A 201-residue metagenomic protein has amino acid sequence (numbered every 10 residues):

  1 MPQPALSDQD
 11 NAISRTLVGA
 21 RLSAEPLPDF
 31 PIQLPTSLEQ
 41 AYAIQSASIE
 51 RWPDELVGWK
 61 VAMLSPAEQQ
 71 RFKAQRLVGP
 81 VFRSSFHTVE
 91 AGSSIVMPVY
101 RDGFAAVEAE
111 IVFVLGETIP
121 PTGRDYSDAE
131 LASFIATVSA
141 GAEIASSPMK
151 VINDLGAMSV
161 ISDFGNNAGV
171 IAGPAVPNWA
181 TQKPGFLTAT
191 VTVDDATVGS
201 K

Functional and structural regions predicted by a protein language model:
P2-K201: Catalytic-core "active-site belt" of small-molecule-metabolizing enzymes, emphasizing His/Asp/Glu-rich regions
